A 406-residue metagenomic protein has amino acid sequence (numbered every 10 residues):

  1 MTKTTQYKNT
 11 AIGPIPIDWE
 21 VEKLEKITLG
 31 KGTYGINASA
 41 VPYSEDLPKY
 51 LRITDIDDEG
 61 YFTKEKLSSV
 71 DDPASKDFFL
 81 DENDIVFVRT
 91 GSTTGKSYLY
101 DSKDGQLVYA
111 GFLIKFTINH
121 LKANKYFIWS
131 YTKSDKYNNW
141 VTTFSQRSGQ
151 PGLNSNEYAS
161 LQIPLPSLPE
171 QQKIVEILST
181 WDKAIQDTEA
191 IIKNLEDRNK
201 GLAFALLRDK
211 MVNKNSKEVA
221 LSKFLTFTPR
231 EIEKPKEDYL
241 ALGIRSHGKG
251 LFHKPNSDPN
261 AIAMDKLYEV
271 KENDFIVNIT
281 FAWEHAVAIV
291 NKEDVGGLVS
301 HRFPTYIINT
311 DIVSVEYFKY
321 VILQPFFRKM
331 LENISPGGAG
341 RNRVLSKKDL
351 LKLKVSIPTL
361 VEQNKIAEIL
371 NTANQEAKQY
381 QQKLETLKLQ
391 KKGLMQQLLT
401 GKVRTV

Functional and structural regions predicted by a protein language model:
M1-D18, L165-N215, I357-V406: Amphipathic alpha-helical coiled-coil/heptad-repeat segments
T4-K8, E20, Y43, L107-I114 (+4 more regions): A short glycine-rich beta-alpha junction/loop motif
T4-Y34, S160, P164-L168, L206-I232 (+1 more regions): Non-catalytic DNA-recognition/assembly elements of restriction-modification systems
Y7-N9, K23-A40, T54-I85, Y100 (+1 more regions): Sequence-specific dsDNA recognition surfaces
T28, T132, F224-T228, I322 (+2 more regions): Hydrophobic aliphatic residues
R52-T54, V70-K133, L267-F327, G340 (+1 more regions): A short beta-sheet element
Y137-F144, F327-M330: Periplasmic-binding protein-like
